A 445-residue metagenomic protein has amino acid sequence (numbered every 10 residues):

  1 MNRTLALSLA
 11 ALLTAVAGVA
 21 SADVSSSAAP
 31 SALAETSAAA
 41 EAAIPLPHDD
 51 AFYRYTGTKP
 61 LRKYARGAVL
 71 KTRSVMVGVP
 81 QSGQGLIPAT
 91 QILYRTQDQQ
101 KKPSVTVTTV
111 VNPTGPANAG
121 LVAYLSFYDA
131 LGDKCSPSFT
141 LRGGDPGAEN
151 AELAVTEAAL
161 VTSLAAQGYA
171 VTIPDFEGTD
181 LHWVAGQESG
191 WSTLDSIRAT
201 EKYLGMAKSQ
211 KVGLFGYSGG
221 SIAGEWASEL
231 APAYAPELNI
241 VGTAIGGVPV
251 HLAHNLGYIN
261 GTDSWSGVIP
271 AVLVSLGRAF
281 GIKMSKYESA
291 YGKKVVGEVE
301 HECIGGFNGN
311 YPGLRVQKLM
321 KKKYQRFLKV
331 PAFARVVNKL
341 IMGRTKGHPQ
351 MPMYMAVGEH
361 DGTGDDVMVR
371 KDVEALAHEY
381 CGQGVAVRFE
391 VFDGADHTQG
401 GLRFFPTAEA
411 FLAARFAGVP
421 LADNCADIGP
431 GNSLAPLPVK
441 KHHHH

Functional and structural regions predicted by a protein language model:
A22-A117, C381, P436-V439, H443-H445: Catalytic-loop region of hydrolases
A42-D50, T56-T58, P249-K346, V367-R370: Accessory cap/linker subdomain of secreted extracellular hydrolases
V107-V110, N118-A130, S136-R142: Short beta-strand element of the alpha/beta-hydrolase
A154-A159, W183-L204: Alpha/beta-hydrolase active-site loop
R198-S266: Primarily recognizes the serine-hydrolase "nucleophile elbow" in alpha/beta-hydrolase and SGNH/GDSL folds
Y354-D361: Short beta-strand/loop motif that positions the catalytic acidic residue of the alpha/beta-hydrolase fold
V385-G400, F411, D427-I428: Histidine-bearing beta->alpha loop at or near hydrolase active sites
R403-H445: Catalytic active-site module of serine/aspartate enzymes centered on a nucleophile-bearing elbow/loop
